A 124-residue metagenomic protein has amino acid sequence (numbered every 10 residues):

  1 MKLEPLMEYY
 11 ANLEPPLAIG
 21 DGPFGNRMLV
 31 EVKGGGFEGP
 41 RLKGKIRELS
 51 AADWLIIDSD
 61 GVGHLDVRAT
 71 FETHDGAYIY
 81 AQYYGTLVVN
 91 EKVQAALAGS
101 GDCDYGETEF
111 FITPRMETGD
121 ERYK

Functional and structural regions predicted by a protein language model:
M1-K124: Beta-strand-enriched cores of mature, soluble protein domains
